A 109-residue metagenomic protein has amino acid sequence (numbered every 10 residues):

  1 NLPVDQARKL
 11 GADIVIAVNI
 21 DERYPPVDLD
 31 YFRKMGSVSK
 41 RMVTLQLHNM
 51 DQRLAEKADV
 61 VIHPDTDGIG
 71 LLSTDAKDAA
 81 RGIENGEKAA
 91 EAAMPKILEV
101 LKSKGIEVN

Functional and structural regions predicted by a protein language model:
N1-N109: Non-catalytic peripheral regions of patatin-like phospholipases
